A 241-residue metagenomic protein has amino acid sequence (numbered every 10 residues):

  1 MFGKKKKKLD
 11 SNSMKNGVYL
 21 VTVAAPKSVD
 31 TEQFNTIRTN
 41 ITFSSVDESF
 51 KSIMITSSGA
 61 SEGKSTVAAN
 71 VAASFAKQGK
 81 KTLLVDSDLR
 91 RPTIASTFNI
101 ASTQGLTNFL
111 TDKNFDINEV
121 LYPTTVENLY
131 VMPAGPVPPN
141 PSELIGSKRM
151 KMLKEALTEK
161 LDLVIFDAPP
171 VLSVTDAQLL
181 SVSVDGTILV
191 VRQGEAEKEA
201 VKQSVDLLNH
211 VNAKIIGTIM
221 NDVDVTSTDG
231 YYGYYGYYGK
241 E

Functional and structural regions predicted by a protein language model:
M1-E241: P-loop NTP-binding module
